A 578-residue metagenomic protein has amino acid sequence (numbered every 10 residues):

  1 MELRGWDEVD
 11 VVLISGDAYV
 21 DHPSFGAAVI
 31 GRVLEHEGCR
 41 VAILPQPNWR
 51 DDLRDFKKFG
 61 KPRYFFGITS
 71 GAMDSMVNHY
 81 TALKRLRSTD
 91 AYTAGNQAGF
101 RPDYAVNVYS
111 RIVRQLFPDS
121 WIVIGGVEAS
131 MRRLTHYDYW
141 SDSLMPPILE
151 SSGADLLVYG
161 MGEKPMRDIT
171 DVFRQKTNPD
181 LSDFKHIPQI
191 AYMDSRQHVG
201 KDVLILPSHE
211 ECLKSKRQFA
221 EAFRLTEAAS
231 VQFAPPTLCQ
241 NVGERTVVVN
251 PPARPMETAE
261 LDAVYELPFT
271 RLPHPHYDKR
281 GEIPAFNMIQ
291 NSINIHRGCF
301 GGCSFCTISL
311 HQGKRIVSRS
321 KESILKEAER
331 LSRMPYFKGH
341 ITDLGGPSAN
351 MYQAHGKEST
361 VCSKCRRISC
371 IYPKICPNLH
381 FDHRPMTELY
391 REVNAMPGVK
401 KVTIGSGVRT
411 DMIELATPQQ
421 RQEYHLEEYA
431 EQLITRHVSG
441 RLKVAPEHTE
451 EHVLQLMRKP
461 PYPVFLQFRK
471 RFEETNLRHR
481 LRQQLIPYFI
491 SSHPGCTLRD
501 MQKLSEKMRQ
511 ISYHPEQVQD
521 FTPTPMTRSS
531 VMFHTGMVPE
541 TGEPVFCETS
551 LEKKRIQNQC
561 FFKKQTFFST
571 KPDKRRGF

Functional and structural regions predicted by a protein language model:
M1-E8, A18, F223-S292: N-terminal [4Fe-4S]-dependent radical SAM core
W6, L13-G16, V29, I43-L44 (+3 more regions): Conserved SAM/AdoMet-binding glycine-rich loop
I14-D17, R280-T307, H340, T522: N-terminal pre-triad scaffold of radical SAM enzymes
G26, P45-V242, V249-N250, H534-T535: Glycine-rich beta-alpha loop elements in corrinoid/cobalamin-binding modules across cobalamin-dependent enzymes
R50-D51, D180-V231, E244, A253 (+6 more regions): Terminal amphipathic helices with adjacent charged low-complexity linkers/tails
D74-L83, M131-R133, E163-D168, S195-Q197 (+7 more regions): Flexible glycine/acidic-rich beta-alpha junction loops that bind and position SAM and/or redox cofactors in anaerobic
D155, V264, C299, I324 (+2 more regions): Conserved, mostly hydrophobic/aromatic
C306-S323: Iron-sulfur (Fe-S) cluster-binding segments and ferredoxin-like electron-carrier domains, especially [2Fe-2S]
